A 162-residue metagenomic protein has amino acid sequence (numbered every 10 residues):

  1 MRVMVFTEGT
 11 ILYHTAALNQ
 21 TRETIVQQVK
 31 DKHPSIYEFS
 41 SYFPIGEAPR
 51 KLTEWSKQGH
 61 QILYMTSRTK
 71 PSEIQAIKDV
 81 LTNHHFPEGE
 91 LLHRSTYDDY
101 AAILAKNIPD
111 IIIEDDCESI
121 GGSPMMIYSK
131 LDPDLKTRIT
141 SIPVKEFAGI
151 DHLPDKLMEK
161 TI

Functional and structural regions predicted by a protein language model:
M1-V3, P109-D110: The start of beta-strands in P-loop NTPase/AAA+ ATPase cores
R2-R94: Alpha-helical substrate-recognition element adjacent to the catalytic core
T69-I162: C-terminal cap/substrate-recognition subdomain and adjoining C-terminal extension of metal-dependent phosphatase-like
